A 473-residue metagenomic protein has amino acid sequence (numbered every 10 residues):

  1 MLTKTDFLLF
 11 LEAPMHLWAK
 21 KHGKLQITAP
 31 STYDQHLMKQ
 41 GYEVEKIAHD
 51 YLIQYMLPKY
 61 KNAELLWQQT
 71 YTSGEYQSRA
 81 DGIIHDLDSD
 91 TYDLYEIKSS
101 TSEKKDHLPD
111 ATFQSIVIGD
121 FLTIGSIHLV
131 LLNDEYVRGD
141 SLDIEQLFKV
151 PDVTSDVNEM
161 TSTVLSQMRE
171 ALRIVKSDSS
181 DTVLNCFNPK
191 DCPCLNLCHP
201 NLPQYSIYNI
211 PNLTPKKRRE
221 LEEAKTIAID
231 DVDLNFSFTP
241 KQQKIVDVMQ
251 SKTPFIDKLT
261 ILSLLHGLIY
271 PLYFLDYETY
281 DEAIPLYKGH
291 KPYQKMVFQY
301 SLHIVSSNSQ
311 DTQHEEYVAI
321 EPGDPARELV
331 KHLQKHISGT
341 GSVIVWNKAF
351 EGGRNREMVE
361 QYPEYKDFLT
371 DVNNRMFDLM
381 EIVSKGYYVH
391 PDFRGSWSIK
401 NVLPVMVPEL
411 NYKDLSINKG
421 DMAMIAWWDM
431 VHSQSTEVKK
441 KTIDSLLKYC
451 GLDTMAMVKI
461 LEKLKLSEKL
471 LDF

Functional and structural regions predicted by a protein language model:
M1-D90, P215-S251: Metal-dependent nuclease catalytic cores that hydrolyze phosphodiester bonds in DNA/RNA, characterized by
A13, G82, Q114, C192 (+5 more regions): A residue-level signal for conserved active-site and pocket-lining positions in enzyme catalytic cores
A63-Q69, Q77-I84, L94-E96, D106-L172 (+1 more regions): Conserved DEDDh/DEDDy metal-dependent 3′-5′ exonuclease domain
S99-E103: A generic structural motif
L142-I207, A224, V402-F473: Acidic, Mg2+-coordinating catalytic module of metal-dependent nucleases/exonucleases that use a two-metal-ion mechanism
S180-D230, S263, L272, A319-L329 (+3 more regions): Helix-loop elements that line ligand-binding/catalytic pockets
T226-I284: Long, highly charged low-complexity segments
L259-G339: Conserved RNase H-like, two-metal-ion catalytic cores of nucleic-acid enzymes
